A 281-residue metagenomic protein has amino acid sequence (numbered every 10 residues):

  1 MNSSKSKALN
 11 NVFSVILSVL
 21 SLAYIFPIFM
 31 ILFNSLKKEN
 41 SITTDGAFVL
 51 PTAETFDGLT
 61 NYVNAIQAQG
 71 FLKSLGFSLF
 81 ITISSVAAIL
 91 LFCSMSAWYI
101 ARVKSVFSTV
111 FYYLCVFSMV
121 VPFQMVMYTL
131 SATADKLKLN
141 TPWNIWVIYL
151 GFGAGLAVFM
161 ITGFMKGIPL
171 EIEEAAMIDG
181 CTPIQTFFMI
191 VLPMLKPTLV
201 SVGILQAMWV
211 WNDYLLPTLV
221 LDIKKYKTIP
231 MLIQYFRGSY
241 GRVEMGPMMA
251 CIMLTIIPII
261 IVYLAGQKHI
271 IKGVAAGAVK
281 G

Functional and structural regions predicted by a protein language model:
M1-G281: A hydrophobic, multi-pass inner-membrane permease signature
